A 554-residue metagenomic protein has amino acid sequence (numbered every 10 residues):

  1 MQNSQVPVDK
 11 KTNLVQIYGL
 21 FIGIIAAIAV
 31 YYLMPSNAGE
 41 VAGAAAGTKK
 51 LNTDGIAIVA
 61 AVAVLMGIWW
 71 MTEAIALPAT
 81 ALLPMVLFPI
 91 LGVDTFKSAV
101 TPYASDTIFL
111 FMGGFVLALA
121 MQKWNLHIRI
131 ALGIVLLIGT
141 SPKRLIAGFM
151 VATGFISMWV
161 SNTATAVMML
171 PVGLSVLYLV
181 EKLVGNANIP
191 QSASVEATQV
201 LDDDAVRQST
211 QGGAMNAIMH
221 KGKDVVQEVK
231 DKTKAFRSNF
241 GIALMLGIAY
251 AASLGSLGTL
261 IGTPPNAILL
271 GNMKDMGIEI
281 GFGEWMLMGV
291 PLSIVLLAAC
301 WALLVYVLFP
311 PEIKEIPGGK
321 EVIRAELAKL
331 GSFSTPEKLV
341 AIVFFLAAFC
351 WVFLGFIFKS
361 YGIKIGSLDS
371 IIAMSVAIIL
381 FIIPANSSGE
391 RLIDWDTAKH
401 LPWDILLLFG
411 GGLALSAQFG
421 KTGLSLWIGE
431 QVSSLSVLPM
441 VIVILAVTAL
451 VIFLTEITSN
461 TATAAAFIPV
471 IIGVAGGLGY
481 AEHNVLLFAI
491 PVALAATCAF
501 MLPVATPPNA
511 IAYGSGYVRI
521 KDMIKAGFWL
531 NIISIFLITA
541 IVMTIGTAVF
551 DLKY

Functional and structural regions predicted by a protein language model:
M1-L110, D275-I280, E284-E430, T448 (+2 more regions): Hydrophobic transmembrane alpha-helices of multi-pass small-molecule transporters
V6, G19, G23, P469-G479 (+2 more regions): In a subset of proteins, long, contiguous C-terminal domains/tails are tracked
P7-V8, L65, T72, P78-S192 (+6 more regions): Membrane-embedded alpha-helical segments and adjacent helix-loop junctions characteristic of multi-pass solute
A81-M85, T163-Y178, M245-A249, G258-D275 (+5 more regions): Re-entrant/interfacial helical elements at transmembrane boundaries that shape and gate the permeation pathway
N125-A131, E181-V195, A214-V226, P265-L269 (+2 more regions): Juxtamembrane interface elements at the cytosolic ends of transmembrane helices in multi-pass membrane proteins
K143-F155, E181-G255, F282-M288, M440-F453 (+1 more regions): Alpha-helical transmembrane segments of multi-pass membrane proteins
A152-V160, M169, L246-L269, E284-L304 (+5 more regions): Membrane-embedded alpha-helical segments of transport systems, primarily multispan ion/solute transporters
K232-I248, A328-V343, I524: Loop-to-transmembrane boundary segments
